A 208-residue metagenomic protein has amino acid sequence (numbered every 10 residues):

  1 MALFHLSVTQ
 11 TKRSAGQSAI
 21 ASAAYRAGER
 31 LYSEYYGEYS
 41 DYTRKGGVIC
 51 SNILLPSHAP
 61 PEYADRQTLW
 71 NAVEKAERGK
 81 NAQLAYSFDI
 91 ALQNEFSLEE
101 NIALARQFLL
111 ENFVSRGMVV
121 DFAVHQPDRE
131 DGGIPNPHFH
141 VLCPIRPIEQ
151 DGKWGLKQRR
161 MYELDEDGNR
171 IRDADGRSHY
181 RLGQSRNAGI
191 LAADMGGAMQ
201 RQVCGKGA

Functional and structural regions predicted by a protein language model:
M1-A208: N-terminal nicking endonuclease/strand-transfer module with a His-rich metal-binding environment and a catalytic Tyr
